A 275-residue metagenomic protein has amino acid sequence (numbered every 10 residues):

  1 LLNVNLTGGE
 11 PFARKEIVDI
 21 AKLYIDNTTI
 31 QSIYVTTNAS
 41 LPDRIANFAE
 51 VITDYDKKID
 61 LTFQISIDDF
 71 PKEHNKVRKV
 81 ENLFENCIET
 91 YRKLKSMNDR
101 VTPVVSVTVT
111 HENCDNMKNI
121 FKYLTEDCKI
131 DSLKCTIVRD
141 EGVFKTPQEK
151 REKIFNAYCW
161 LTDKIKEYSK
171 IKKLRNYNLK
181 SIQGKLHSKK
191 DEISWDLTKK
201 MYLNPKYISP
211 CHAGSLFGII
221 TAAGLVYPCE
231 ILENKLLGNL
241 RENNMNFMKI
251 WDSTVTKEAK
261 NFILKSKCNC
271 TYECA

Functional and structural regions predicted by a protein language model:
L1, K190-D191, F247: N-terminal pre-core extensions flanking Radical SAM catalytic domains
L1-L61, K153-A157: Conserved alpha-helical substructure of the radical SAM core
E10, T37-L41, I67-D69, V107-V109 (+1 more regions): Short, flexible loop/turn elements at secondary-structure junctions
K15, E81, E85, S253: Conserved phosphate-coordination/catalytic loops
Y55-A213, F217-A222, Y227, I231-N239: Radical SAM enzyme [4Fe-4S]-AdoMet core and its adjacent flexible, acidic and glycine-rich loops/tails across
K206-I208, A223-A275: Flexible mid-to-C-terminal extensions adjoining Fe-S/redox cofactors in radical SAM and related proteins
